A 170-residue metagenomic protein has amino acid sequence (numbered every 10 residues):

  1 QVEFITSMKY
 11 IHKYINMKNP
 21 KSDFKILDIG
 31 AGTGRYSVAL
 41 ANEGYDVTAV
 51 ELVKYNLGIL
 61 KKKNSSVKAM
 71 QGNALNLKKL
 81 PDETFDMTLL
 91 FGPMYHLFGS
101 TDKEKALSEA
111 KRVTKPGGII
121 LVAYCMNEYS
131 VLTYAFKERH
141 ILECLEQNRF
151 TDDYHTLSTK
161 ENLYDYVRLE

Functional and structural regions predicted by a protein language model:
V2-K21: Conserved alpha-helix/loop element of class I SAM-dependent methyltransferases that forms part of the SAM/SAH-binding
D23-G30: Conserved class I S-adenosyl-L-methionine
G34-N76: Class I SAM-dependent methyltransferase SAM/SAH-binding core
K78-T88: A short acidic, Gly/Pro-enriched loop at the edge of an enzyme's catalytic core that lines a small-molecule cofactor
M87-T101: A short SAM/SAH-binding and catalytic strip from SAM-dependent methyltransferases
L97, K160-E170: Acceptor-substrate binding/catalytic loop of class I
E104-P116: A short glycine-rich, Lys/Arg-flanked "PGG" loop and its adjoining helix->strand segment in the class I
I119-T151: Conserved class I S-adenosyl-L-methionine
